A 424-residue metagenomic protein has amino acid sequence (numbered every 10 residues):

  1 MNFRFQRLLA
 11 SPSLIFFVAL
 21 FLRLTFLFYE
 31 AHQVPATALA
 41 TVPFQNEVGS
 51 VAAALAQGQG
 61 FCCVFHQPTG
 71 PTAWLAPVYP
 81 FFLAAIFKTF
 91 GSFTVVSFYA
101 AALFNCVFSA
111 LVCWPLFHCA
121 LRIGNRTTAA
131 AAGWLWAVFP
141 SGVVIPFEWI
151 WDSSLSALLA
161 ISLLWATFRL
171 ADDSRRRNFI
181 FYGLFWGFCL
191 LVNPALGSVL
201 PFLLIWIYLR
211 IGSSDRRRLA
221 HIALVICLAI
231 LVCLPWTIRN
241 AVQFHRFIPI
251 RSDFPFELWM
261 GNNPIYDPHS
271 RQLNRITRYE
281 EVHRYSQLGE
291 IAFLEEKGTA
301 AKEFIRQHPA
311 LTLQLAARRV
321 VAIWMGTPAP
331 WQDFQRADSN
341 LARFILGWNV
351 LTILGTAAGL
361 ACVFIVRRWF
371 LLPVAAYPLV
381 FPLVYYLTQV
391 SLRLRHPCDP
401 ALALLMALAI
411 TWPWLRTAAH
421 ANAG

Functional and structural regions predicted by a protein language model:
N2, W114-L116, L204-Y208, I323 (+1 more regions): Hydrophobic, aromatic-rich transmembrane alpha-helices and their immediate juxtamembrane boundary segments
F16, A73, P77-F81, G91-W114 (+3 more regions): Loop-to-helix entry region of an early transmembrane alpha helix in multi-pass inner-membrane enzymes
A19-L22, A129-S141, L158, W165 (+2 more regions): Short helix- or helix-capping micro-motifs that position conserved polar/aromatic residues at function-defining sites
L24, F28-A36, F44-P71, V78 (+3 more regions): Extracytosolic helix-loop segments that constitute the early lumenal/periplasmic catalytic or substrate-binding loops
A100-G124, I161-W165, L354-A358: Transmembrane-helix motifs of polytopic, lipid-linked glycan transferases
I123-T127, L155, L163-F181, F185 (+3 more regions): Membrane-interface transmembrane helices that cradle and orient dolichyl/undecaprenyl
A132, A166, N178-N193, L203-L204 (+2 more regions): Membrane-interface alpha helices of multi-pass inner-membrane proteins
A241, F247-A322: Membrane-proximal stem/loop segments at transmembrane-domain junctions that anchor or position
